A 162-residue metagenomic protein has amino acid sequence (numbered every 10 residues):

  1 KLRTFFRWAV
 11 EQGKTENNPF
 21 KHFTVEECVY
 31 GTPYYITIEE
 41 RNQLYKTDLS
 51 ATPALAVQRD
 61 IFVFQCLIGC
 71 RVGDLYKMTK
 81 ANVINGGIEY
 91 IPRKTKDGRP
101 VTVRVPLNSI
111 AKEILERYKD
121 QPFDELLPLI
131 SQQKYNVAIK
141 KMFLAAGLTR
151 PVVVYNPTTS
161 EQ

Functional and structural regions predicted by a protein language model:
K1-A9, P19-F23, L107: Non-catalytic DNA-binding core/recognition domains of DNA-processing enzymes
L2, L75, Q162: Short, basic/aromatic-rich helical patch in the C-terminal catalytic core of site-specific tyrosine
T4, K77-M78, V137, K141: DNA-binding alpha-helical recognition surfaces that contact promoter or target DNA
W8-A9, F64, I114, M142: Residues within well-ordered alpha helices
A9-E16, N82-N85, T149: Secondary-structure transition/capping motifs at alpha-helix termini and the adjoining loop/turn into the next element
E11, T15-V72, Y76, Q121 (+1 more regions): Basic, Lys/Arg- and aromatic-enriched nucleic-acid-binding interface segment
T24-Y30, I68, K77-R117: Conserved tyrosine-mediated DNA breakage-rejoining catalytic core shared by Y-recombinases
K96-E116, D120-Q162: C-terminal catalytic core of Y-nucleophile DNA break-rejoin enzymes
